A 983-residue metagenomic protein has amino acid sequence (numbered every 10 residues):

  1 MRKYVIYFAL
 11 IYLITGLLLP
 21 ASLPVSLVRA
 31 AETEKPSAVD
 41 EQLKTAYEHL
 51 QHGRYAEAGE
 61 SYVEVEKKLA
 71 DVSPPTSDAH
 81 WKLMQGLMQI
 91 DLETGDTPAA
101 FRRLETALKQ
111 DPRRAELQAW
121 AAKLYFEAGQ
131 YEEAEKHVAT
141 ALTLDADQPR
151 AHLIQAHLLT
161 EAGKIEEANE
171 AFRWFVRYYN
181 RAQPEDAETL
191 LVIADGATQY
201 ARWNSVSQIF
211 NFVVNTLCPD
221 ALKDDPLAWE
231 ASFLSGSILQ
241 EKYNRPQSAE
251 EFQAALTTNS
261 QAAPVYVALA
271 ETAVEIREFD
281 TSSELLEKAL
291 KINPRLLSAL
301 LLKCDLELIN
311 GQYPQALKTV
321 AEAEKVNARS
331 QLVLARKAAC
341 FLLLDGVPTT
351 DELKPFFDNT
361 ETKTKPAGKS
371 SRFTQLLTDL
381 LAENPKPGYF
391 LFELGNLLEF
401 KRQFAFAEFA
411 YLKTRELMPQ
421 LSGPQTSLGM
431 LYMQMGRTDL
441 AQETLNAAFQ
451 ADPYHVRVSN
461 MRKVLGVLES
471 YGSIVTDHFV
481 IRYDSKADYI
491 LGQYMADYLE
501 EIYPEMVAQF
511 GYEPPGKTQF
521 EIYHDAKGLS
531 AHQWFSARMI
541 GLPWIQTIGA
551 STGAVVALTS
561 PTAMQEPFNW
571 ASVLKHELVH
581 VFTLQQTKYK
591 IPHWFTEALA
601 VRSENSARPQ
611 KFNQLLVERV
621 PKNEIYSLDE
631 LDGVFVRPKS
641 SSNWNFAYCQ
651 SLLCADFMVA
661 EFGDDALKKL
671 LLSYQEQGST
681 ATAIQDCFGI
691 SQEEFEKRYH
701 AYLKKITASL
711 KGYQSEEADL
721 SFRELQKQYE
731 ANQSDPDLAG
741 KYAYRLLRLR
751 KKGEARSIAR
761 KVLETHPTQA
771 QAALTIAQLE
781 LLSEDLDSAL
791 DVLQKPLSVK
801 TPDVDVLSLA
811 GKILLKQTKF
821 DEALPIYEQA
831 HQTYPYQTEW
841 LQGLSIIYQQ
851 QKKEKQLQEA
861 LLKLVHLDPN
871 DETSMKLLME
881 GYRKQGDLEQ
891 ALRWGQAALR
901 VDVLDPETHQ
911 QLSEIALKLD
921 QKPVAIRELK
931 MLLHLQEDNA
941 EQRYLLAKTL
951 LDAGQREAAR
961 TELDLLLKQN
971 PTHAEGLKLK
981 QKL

Functional and structural regions predicted by a protein language model:
A31-K35, Y47, S61, Q261 (+15 more regions): Beta/coil-rich, acidic/histidine-enriched accessory regions frequently appended to metallopeptidases
D40, P75-D78, K82, E116 (+18 more regions): Start-of-helix register in tetratricopeptide repeats
Q51, E93, E127-A128, E161-A162 (+16 more regions): Register position in tetratricopeptide repeats
A58, A100, A134, A168 (+16 more regions): Single-residue signature of alpha-solenoid repeat helices
K136, A171, Y178, K223 (+11 more regions): Juxtacatalytic substrate-recognition/specificity segment
